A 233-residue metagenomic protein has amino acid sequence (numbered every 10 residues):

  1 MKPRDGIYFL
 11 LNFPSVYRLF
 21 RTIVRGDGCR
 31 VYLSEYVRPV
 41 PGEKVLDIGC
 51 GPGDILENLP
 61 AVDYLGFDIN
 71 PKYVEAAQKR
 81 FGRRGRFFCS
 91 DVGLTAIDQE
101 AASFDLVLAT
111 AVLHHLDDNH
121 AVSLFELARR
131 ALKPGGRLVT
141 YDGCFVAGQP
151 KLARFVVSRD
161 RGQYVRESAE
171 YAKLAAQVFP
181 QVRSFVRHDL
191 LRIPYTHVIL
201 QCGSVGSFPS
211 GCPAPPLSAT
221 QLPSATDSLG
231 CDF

Functional and structural regions predicted by a protein language model:
M1-K44, G51-Q99, L116-H120, L127 (+1 more regions): Class I (Rossmann-like) S-adenosyl-L-methionine-dependent methyltransferase catalytic domain, capturing the SAM-binding
L108: A conserved beta-strand element that flanks and buttresses the S-adenosyl-L-methionine
A111-H115: Short catalytic micro-motifs in class I SAM-dependent methyltransferases
V122-P134: A short glycine-rich, Lys/Arg-flanked "PGG" loop and its adjoining helix->strand segment in the class I
